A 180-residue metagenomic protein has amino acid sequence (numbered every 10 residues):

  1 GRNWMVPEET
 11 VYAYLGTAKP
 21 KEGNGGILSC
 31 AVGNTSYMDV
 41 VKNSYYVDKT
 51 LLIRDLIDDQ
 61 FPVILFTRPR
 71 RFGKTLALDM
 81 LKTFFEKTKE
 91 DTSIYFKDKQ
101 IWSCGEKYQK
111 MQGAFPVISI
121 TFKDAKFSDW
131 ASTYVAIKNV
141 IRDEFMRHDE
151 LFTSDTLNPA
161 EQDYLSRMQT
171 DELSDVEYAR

Functional and structural regions predicted by a protein language model:
G1-M5: Major-groove DNA-recognition helix of helix-turn-helix-type DNA-binding domains
E9-N24: A short, Lys/Arg-enriched interface patch at domain edges and termini
Y14, L56, M80-F84: Hydrophobic residues on the short alpha-helix immediately C-terminal to a glycine-rich phosphate/catalytic loop
G23-K42: Charged, amphipathic alpha-helical linker segments immediately N-terminal to NTP-binding catalytic cores
G33, M38, D48, R54 (+2 more regions): P-loop NTPase motor core
I53-F61: Phosphate-binding P-loop
P62-M80: Walker A/P-loop nucleotide-binding motif
H148-R180: Mid-core helix/loop region of P-loop NTP-binding domains shared across ATPases and GTPases
